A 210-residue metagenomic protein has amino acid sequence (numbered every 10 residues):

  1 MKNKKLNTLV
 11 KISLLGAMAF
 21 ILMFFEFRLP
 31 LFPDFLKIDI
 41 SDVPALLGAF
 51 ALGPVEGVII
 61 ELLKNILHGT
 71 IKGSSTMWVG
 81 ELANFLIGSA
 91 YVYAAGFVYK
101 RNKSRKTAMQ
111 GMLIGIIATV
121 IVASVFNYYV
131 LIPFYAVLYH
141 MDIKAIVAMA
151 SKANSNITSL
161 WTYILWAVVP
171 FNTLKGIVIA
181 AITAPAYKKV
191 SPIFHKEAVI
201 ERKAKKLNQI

Functional and structural regions predicted by a protein language model:
M1-I210: Loop-helix junctions at membrane interfaces
